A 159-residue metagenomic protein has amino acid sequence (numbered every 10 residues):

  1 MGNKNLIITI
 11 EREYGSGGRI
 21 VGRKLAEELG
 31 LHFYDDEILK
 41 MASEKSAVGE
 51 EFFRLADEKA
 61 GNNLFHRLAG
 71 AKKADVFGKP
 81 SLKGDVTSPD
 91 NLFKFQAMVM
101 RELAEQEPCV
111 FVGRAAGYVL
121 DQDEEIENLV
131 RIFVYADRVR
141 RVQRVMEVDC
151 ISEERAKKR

Functional and structural regions predicted by a protein language model:
N3-E11, E107: Pre-Walker A (Motif I) flank of P-loop NTPase domains
I8, Y34, V130-I132: Hydrophobic/aromatic beta-strand patches that form the interior of the parallel beta-sheet core in alpha/beta enzyme
I10-L25: Glycine-rich phosphate-binding P-loop
H32-S43: Short beta-strand-centered segment that lines the nucleotide-binding/catalytic pocket of NTP-utilizing
S43-P108: ATP-dependent small-molecule kinase phosphotransfer cores that center on conserved nucleotide phosphate-binding segments
F95-D149: ATP-dependent NMP and nucleoside kinases share a basic, alpha-helical "lid"
N128, E153, K157: Glycine-rich phosphate-binding loops of nucleotide-dependent enzymes
